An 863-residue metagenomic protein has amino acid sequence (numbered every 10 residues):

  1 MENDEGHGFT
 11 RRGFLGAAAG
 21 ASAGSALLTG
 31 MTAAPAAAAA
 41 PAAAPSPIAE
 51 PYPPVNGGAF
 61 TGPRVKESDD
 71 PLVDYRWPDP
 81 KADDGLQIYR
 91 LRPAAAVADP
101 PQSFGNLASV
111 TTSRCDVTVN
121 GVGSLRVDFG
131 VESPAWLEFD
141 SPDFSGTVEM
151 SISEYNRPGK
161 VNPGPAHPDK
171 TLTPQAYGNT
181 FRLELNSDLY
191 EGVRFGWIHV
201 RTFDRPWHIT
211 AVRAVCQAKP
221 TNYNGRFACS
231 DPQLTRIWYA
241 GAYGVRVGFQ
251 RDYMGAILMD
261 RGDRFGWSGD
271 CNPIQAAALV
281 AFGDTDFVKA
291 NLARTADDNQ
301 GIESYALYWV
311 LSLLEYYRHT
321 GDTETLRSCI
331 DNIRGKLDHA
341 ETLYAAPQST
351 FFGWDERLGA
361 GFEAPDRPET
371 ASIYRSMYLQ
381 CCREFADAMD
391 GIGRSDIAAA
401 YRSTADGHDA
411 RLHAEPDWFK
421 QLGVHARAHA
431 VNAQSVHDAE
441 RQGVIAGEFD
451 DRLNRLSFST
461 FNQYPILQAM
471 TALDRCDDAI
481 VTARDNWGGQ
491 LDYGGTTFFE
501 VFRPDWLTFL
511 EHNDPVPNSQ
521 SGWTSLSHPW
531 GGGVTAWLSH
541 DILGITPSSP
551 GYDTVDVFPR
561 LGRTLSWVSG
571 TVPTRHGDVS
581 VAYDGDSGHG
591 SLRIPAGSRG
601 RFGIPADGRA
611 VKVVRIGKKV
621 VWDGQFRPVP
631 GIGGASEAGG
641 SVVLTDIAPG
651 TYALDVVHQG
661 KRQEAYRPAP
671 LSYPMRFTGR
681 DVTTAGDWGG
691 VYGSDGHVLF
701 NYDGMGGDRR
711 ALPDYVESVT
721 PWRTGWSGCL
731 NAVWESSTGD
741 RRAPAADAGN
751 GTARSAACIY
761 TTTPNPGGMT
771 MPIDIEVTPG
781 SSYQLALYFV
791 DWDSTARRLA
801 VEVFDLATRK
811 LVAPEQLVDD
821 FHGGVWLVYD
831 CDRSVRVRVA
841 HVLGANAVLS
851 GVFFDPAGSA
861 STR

Functional and structural regions predicted by a protein language model:
M1-F9, A21-T29, P35-A37: N-terminal secretory signal peptides
T10-G16: N-terminal export leaders
T29-P51: C-terminal segment of N-terminal export signals and the immediately downstream linker at the start of the mature
A44-G255, E324: Extracellular/oxidizing-compartment recognition motifs
K66-P71, R76-R92, V97-N106, P158-K160 (+5 more regions): Non-catalytic C-terminal accessory modules of carbohydrate-active enzymes
V122, E132-W136, S598-R599, T778-A786: Extended extracellular/luminal ectodomain segments enriched in beta-structured repeat modules
G266-P273, A277-G608, D714-E717, G725 (+2 more regions): Active-site core of glycosidic bond-cleaving carbohydrate-active enzymes
P670-R863: Compositionally biased, intrinsically disordered or flexible polar/acidic segments
